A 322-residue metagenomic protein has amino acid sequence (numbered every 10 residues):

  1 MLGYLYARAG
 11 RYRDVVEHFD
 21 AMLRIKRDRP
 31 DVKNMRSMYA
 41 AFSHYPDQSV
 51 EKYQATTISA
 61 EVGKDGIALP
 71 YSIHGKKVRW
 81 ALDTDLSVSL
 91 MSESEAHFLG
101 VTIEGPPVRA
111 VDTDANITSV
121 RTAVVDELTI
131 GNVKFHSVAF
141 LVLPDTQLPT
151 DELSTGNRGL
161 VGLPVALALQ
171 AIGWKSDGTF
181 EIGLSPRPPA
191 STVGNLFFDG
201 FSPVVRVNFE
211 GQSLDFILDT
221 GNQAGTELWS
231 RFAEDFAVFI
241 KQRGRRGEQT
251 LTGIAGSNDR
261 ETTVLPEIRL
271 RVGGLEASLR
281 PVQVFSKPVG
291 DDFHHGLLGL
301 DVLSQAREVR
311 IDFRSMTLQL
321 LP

Functional and structural regions predicted by a protein language model:
M1-P322: Pepsin/retropepsin-fold aspartyl endopeptidases
